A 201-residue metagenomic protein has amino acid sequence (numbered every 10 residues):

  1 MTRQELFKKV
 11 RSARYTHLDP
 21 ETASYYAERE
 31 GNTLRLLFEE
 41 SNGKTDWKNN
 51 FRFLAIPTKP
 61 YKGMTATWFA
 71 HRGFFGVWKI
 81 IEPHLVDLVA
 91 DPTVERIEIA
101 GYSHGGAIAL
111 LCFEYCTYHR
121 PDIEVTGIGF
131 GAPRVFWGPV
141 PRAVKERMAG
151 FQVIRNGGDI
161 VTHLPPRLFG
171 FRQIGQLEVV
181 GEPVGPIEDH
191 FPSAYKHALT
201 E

Functional and structural regions predicted by a protein language model:
M1-A100, H104-E201: Non-catalytic, mobile gating and regulatory segments of ester bond hydrolases
